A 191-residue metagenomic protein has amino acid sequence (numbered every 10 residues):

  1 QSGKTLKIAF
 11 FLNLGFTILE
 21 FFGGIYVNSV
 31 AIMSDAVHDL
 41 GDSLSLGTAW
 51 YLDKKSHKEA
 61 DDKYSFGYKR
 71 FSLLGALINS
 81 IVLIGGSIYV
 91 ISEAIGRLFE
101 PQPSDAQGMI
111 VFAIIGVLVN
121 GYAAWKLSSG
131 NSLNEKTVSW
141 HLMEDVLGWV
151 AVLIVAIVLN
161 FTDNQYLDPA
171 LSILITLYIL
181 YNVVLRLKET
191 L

Functional and structural regions predicted by a protein language model:
Q1-I25: Histidine-rich, glycine-flanked metal-binding segment
Q1-K4, I8, A31, V37 (+1 more regions): Alpha-helical transmembrane segments and adjacent TM-loop junctions that form the membrane-embedded core of multi-pass
F22-D35: Short, hydrophobic transmembrane alpha-helix segments
D42: Acidic (E/D-rich), amphipathic helical modules within compact regulatory domains
